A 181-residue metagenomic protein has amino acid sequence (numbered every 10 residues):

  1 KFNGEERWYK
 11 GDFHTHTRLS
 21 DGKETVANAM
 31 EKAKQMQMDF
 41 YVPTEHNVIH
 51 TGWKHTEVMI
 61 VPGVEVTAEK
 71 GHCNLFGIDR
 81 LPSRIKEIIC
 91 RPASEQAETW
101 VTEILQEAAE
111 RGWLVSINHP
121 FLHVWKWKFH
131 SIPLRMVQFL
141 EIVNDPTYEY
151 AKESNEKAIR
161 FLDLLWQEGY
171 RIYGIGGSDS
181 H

Functional and structural regions predicted by a protein language model:
F2-M136, I142-E168, I172-S180: A metal-dependent hydrolase metal-coordination microenvironment
